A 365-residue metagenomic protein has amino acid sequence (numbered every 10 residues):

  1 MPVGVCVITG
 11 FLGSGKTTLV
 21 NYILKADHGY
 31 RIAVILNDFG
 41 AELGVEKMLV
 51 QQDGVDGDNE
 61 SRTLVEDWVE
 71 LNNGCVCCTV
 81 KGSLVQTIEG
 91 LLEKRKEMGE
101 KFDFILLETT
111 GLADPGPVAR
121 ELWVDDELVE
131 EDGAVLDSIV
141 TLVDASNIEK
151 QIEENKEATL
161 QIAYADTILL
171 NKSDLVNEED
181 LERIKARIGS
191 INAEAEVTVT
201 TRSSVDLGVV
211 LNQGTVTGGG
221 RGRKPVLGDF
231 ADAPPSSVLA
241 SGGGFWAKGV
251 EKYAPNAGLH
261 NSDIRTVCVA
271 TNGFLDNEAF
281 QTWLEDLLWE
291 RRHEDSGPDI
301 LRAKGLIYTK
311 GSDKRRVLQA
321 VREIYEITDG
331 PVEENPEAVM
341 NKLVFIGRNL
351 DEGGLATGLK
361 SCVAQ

Functional and structural regions predicted by a protein language model:
P2-T9, S14, T18-Q151: Nucleotide-state-sensitive switch-loop elements of NTP-binding domains
G4, H28, G44, V80-S83 (+10 more regions): Helical mechanochemical/support elements of P-loop NTPase systems and associated helical scaffolds
A33-V34, K101, I105-L106, E131-V143 (+2 more regions): Conserved beta-strand/loop subsegment of P-loop NTPase cores
V69-L71, N261-R265, P336-M340: Short glycine-enriched loop/turn motifs at secondary-structure junctions
P117-E121, D125, T141-A158, I162 (+3 more regions): Non-catalytic interfacial helical region
L160, Y164-T167, L175-E334, L350-E352 (+1 more regions): C-terminal accessory "lid"/substrate-recognition subdomains
